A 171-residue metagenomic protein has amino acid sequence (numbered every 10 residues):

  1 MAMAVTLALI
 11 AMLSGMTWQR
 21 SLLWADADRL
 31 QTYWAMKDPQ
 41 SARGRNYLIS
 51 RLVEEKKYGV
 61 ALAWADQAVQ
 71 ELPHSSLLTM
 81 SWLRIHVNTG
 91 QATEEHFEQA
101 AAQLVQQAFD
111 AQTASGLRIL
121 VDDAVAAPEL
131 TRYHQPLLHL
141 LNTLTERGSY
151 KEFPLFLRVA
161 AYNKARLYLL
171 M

Functional and structural regions predicted by a protein language model:
M1-M16: Signature aromatic-anchored transmembrane alpha helix within multi-pass, membrane-resident enzymes that catalyze glycan
T17-W24: Aromatic-capped interface at the extracytoplasmic side of an N-terminal signal-anchor transmembrane helix
T32-M171: C-terminal luminal/periplasmic domains and tails of membrane-associated envelope-modifying transferases
